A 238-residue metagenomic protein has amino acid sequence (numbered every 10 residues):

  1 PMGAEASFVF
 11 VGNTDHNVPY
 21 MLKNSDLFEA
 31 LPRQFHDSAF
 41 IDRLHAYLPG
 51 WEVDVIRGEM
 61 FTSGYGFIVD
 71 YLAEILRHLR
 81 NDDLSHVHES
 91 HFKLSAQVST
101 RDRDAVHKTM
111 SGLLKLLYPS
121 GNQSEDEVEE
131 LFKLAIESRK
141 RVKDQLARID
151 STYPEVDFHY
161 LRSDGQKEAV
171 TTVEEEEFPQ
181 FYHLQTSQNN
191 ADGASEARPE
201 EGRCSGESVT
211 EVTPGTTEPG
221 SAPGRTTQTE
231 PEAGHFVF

Functional and structural regions predicted by a protein language model:
P1-T227, A233-F236: C-terminal regulatory/interaction module of P-loop NTP-utilizing enzymes
